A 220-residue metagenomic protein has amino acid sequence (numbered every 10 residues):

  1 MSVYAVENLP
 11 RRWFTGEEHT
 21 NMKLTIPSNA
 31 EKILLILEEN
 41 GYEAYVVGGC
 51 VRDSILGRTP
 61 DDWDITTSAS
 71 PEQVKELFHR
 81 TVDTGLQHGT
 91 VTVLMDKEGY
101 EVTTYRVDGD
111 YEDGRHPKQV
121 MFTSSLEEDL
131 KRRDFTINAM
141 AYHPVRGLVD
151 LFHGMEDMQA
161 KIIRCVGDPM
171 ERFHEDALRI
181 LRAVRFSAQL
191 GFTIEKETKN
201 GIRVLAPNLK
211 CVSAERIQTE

Functional and structural regions predicted by a protein language model:
S2-E220: Catalytic cores of the polymerase beta-like nucleotidyltransferase superfamily and closely associated nucleotide
